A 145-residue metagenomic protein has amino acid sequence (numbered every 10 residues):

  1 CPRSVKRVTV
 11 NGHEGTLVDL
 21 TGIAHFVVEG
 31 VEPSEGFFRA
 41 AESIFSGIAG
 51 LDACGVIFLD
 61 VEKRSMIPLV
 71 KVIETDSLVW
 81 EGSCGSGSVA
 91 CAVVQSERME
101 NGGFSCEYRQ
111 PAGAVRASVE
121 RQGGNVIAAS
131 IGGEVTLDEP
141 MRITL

Functional and structural regions predicted by a protein language model:
C1-S83, A90-L145: Active-site proximal loop and beta-alpha junction motif in alpha/beta enzyme cores
